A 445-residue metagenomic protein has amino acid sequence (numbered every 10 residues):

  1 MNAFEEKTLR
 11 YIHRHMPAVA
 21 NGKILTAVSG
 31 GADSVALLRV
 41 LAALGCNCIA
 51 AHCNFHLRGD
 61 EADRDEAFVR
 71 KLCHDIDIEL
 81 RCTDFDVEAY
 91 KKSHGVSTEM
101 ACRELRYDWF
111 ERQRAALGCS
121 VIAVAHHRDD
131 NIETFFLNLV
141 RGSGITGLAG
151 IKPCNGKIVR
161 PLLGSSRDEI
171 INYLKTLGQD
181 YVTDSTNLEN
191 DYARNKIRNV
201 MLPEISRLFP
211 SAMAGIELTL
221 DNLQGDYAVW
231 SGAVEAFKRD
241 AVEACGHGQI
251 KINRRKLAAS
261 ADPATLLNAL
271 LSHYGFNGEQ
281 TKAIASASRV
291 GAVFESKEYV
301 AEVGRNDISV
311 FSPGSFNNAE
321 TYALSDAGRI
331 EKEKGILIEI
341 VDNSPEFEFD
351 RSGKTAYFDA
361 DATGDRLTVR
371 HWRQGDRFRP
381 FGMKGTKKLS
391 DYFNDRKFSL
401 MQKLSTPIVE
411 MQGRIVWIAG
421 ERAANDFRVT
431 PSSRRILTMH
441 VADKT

Functional and structural regions predicted by a protein language model:
M1-P203, G232: Core alpha/beta nucleotide-donor-binding catalytic domains of modification enzymes
A3-D33, I49, C53, F85 (+4 more regions): AMP-forming adenylation/ATP pyrophosphatase catalytic core
E61, C102, L162, A193 (+5 more regions): Catalytic cores of large soluble enzymes that bind and process phosphate-bearing ligands
G142, L177, E204-L208, D226 (+1 more regions): Change "in soluble alpha/beta enzymes" to "in soluble alpha/beta proteins
I145, P210, A214, V229-G232: Charged, solvent-exposed alpha-helical segments that act as regulatory interaction surfaces
N199-V200, E204-I216: Conserved anion/nucleotide-ligand pocket segment
